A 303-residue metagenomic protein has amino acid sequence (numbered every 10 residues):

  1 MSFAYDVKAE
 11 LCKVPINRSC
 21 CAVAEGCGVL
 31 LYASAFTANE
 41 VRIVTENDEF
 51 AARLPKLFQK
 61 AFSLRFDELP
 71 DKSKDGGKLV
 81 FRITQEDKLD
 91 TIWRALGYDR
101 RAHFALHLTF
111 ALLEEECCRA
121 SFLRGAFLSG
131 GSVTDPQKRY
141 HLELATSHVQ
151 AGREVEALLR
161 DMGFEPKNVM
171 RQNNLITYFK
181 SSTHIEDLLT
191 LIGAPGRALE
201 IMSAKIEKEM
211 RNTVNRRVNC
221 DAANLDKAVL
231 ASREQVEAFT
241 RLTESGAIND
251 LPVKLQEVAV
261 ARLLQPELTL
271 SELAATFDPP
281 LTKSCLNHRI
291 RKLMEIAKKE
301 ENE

Functional and structural regions predicted by a protein language model:
M1-E40, V44-F58: N-terminal, positively charged regions that mediate nucleic acid binding
A9, K56, K60, D90 (+11 more regions): Solvent-exposed alpha-helical segments within well-ordered globular domains of core cellular machineries
P15-V23, L112-R119, N249-V253: Structural motif
A22-L31, R119-G131, L286: An N-terminal amphipathic alpha-helical segment
F36-V41, Q137-R139, T269-S271: Short acidic, hydrophobic short linear motifs in intrinsically disordered regions
T45, A52, K56-M202: DNA-contacting interfaces and partner/effector-binding or oligomerization modules in DNA-centric proteins
L191-R291: Extended mid-to-C-terminal alpha-helical interaction segments
E295-E303: Short, Lys/Arg-enriched C-terminal cap helix and immediately downstream tail that follows
